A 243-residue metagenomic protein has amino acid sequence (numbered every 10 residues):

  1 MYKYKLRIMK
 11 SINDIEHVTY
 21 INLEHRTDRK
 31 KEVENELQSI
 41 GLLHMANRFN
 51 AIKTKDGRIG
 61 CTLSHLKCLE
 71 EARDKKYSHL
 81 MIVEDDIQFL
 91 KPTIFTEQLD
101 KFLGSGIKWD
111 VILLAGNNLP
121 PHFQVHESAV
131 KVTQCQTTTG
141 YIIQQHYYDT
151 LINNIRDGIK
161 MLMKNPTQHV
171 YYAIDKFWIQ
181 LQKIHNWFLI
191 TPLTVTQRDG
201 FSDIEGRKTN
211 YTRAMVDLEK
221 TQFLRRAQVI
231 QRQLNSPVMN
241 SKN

Functional and structural regions predicted by a protein language model:
Y2-V83, I87-N243: An acidic/histidine-cluster motif and surrounding catalytic segment that typifies divalent-metal-assisted enzyme active
